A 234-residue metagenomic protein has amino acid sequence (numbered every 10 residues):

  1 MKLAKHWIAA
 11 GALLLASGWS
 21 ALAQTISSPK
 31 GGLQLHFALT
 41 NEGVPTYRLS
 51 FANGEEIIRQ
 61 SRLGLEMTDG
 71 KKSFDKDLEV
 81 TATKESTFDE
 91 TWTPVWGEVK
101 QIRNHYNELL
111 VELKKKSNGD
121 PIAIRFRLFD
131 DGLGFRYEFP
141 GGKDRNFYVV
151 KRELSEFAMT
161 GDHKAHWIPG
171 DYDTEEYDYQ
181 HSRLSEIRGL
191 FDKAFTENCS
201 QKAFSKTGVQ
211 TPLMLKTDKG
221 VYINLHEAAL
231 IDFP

Functional and structural regions predicted by a protein language model:
M1-A4: N-terminal secretory signal peptides that target proteins for export/translocation
A9-G18: Bacterial N-terminal signal peptides
W19-A23: Sec/Tat signal peptide C-region and signal peptidase I cleavage site
T25-P234: N-terminal accessory beta-strand-rich subdomains and adjacent acidic, glycine-rich linkers that precede catalytic cores
